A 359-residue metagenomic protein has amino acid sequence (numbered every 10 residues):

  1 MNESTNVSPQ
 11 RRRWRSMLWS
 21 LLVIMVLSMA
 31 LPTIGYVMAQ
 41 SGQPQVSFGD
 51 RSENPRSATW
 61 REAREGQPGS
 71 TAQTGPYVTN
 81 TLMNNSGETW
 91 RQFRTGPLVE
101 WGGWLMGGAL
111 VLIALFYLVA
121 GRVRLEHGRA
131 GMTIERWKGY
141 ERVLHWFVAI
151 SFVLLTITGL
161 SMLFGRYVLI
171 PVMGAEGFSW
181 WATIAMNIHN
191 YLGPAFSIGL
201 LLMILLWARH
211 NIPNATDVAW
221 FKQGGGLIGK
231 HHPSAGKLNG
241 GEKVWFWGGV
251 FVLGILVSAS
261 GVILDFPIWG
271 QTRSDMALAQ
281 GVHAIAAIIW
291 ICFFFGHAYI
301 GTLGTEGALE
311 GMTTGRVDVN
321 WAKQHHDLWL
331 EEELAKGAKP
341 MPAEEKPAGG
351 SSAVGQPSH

Functional and structural regions predicted by a protein language model:
N2-H359: Membrane-embedded alpha-helical bundles that constitute the cytochrome b-like, heme-associated redox core of multi-pass
